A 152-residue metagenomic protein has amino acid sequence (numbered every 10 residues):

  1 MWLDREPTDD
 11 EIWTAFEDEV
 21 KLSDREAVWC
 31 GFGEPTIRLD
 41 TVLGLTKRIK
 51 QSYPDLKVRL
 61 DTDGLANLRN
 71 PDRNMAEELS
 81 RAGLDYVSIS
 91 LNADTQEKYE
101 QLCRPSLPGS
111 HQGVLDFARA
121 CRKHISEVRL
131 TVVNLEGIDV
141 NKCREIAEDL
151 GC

Functional and structural regions predicted by a protein language model:
M1-T8, E19-R38, S52-V114, E127-V133: Core AdoMet radical
W13, L39-T46, D61: Generic internal hydrophobic packing segments that stabilize the cores of diverse globular domains
W13-T14, V20-K21, A27, S110-C152: Auxiliary Fe-S-binding modules of radical SAM enzymes
L39-L43, D72-R73, V140-C143: Conserved strand-to-helix beginnings and helix N-cap segments that scaffold or border functional pockets
L43-Y53, S80, A118-K123, E148: Surface-exposed amphipathic alpha-helices with a cationic face
K47, Y99, R104-L107, R119 (+1 more regions): Solvent-exposed, non-transmembrane amphipathic alpha-helical segments
